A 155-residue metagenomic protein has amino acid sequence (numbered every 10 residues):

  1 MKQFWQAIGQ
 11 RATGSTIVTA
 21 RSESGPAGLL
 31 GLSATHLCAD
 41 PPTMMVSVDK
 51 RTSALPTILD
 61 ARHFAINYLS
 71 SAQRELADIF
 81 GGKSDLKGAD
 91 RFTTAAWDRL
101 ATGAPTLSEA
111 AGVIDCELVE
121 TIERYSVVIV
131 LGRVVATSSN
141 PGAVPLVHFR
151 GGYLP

Functional and structural regions predicted by a protein language model:
M1-P155: Basic, polyanion-binding surface patches
